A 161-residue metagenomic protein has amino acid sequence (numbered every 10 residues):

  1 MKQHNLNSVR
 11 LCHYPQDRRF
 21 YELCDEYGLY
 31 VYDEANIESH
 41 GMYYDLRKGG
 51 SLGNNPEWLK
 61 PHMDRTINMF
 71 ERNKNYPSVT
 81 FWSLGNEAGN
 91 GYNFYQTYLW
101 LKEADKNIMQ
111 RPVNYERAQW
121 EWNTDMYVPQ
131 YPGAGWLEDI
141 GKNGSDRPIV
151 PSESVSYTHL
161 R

Functional and structural regions predicted by a protein language model:
M1: N-terminal carbohydrate-binding accessory modules
H4: Metal- or metallocofactor-binding catalytic centers and their adjacent structured scaffolds across diverse enzyme
S8-R161: Substrate-binding/catalytic cleft of secreted carbohydrate-active enzymes, primarily glycoside hydrolases
